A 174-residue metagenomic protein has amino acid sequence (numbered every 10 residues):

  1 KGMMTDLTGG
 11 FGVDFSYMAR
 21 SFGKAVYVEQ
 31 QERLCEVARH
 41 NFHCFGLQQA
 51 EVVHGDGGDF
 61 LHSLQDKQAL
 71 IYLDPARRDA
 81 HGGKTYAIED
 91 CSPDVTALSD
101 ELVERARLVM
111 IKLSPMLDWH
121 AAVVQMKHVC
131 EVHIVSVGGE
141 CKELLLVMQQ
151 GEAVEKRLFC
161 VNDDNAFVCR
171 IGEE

Functional and structural regions predicted by a protein language model:
G2, A69, R107: Conserved acidic residues
G2-G10: Conserved class I S-adenosyl-L-methionine
M3, K24, Q49-E51, E131: Conserved beta-strand segments of alpha/beta enzyme cores
F11-G23: Conserved SAM-binding loop of SAM-dependent methyltransferases across substrates and taxa, primarily the Class I
A19, Q65-D66, V103: A short, aliphatic-rich alpha-helical micro-motif
K24-Q30: Conserved SAM-binding motif I beta-strand of class I
Q30-L70: S-adenosyl-L-methionine
Y72, R77-E174: Class I S-adenosyl-L-methionine
